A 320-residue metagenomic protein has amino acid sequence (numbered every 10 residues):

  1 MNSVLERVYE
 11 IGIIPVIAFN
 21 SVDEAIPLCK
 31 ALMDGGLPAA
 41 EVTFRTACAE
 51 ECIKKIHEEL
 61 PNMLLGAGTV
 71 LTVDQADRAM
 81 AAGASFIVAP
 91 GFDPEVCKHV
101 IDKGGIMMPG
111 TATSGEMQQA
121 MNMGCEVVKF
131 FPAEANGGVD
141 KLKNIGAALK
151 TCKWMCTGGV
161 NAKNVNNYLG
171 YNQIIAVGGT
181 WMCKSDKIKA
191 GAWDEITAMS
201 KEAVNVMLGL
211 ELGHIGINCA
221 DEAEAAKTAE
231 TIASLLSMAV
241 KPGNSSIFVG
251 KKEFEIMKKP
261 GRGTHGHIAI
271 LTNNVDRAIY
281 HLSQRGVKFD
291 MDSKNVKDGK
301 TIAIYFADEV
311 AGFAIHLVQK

Functional and structural regions predicted by a protein language model:
V4-A18, V204-A229, G263-I270: N-terminal beta-strand motif that seeds the catalytic metal site of vicinal oxygen chelate
P15, L32, A79, V128 (+2 more regions): Conserved, mostly hydrophobic/aromatic
V16-A18, A39-T46, M63-L71, A84-F92 (+4 more regions): Catalytic beta/alpha-barrel core
L28, R45-A47, G216-F254, Q284 (+2 more regions): Core segments of cupin and vicinal oxygen chelate
L28, T72-A82, G115-M123, D140 (+1 more regions): Catalytic cores of alpha/beta
P90-V96, K129-V139, Q173-I196: Glycine-rich phosphate-binding active-site loops on the catalytic face of alpha/beta enzymes
V100-G105, D186-G209: C-terminal helical cap(s) of enzyme catalytic domains, especially alpha/beta-barrels
K252-K258, S283-K320: Vicinal oxygen chelate
